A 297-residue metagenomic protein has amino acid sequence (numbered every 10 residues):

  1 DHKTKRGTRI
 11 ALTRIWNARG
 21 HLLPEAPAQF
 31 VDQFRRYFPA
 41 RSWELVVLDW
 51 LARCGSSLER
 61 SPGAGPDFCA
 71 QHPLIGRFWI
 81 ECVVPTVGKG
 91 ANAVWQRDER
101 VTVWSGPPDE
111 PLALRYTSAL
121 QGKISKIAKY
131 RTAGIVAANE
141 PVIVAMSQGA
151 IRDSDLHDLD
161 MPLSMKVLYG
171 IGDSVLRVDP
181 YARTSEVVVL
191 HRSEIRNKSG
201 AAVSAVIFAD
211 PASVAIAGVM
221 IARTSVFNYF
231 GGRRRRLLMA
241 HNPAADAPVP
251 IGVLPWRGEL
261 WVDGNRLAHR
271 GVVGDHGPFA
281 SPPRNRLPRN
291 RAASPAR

Functional and structural regions predicted by a protein language model:
D1-R41: Interdomain/boundary linker segments immediately adjacent to catalytic/signaling cores
A40-E59: Extended, Lys/Arg-enriched charged tracts that mediate electrostatic binding to polyanionic substrates
E44, S61-G63, A137-N139: Short, surface-exposed loop/turn motifs at beta-strand boundaries within globular domains
L51, S61-C82: Short acidic loop-to-beta-strand element that houses the catalytic metal-binding Asp/Glu of nuclease active sites
R53-G55, S61-D67, K123-T132: Short alpha-helical segments and helix-capping/turn motifs at coil-helix boundaries
P85-R233, L237-A245, V249-P250, V262-D263 (+4 more regions): Metal-dependent nuclease catalytic core centered on acidic motifs
